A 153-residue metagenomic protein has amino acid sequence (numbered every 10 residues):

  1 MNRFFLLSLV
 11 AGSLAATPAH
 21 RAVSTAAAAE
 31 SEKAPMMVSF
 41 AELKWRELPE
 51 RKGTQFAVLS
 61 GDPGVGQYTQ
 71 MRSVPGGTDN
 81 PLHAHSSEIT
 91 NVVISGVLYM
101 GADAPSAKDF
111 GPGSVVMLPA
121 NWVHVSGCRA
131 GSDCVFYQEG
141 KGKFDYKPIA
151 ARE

Functional and structural regions predicted by a protein language model:
M1-S8: Bacterial N-terminal signal peptides that target proteins for export
V10-T17: Hydrophobic h-region of N-terminal signal peptides that target proteins for export in Gram-negative bacteria
R21-Y68, A151-E153: A short, N-terminal "cap"/entry segment at the start of jelly-roll beta-barrel domains of the cupin/DSBH fold
D62-G64, A104-N121: Short acidic-glycine-tyrosine-enriched beta hairpin
Y68-A84, P119-N121: Conserved short histidine dyad/triad with adjacent acidic residue
P75-G77, H85-D103: Glycine- and acidic-residue-biased ligand/ion/polar-headgroup-sensing regions
N80-L82, M100-G101, V123-A130: Short beta-strand His + acidic residue motifs that chelate non-heme Fe in jelly-roll/DSBH and cupin folds
A120-F144: Ligand-binding loop in jelly-roll beta-barrel domains
